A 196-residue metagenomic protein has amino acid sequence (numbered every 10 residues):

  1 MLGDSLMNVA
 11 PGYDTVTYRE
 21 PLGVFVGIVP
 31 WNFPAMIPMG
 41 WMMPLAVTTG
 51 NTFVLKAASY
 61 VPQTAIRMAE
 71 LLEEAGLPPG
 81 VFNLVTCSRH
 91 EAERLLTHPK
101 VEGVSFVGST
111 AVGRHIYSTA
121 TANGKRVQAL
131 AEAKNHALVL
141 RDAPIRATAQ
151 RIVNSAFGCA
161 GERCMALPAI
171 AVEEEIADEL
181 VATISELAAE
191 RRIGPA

Functional and structural regions predicted by a protein language model:
M1-M43, L77: N-terminal Rossmann NAD(P)-binding subdomain characteristic of aldehyde/semialdehyde dehydrogenases
D14-T15, N83-E102: A structured beta-alpha segment of the ubiquitous adenosine-cofactor-binding alpha/beta core
F25, N32, T86-R94, G108-H115: Beta-loop-alpha module in the N-terminal Rossmann-like domain of NAD(P)-dependent dehydrogenases, especially those
V26, P44, G103-V107: Periplasmic-binding protein-like
G40-E91: PLP-dependent aminotransferase-like
M43-P44, A92, Y117, A149: Generic hydrophobic/aromatic pocket-lining and core-packing "Φ" positions
G103, A111-A196: ALDH superfamily catalytic-core signature
